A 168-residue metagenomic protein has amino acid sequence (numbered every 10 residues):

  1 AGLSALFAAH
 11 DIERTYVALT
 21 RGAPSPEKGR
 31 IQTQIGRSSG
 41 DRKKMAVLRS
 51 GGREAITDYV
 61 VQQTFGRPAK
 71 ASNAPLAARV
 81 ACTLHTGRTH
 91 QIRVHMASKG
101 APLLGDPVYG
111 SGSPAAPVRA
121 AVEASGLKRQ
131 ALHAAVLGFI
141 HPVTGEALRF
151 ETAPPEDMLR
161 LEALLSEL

Functional and structural regions predicted by a protein language model:
A1-L168: RNA pseudouridine synthases
